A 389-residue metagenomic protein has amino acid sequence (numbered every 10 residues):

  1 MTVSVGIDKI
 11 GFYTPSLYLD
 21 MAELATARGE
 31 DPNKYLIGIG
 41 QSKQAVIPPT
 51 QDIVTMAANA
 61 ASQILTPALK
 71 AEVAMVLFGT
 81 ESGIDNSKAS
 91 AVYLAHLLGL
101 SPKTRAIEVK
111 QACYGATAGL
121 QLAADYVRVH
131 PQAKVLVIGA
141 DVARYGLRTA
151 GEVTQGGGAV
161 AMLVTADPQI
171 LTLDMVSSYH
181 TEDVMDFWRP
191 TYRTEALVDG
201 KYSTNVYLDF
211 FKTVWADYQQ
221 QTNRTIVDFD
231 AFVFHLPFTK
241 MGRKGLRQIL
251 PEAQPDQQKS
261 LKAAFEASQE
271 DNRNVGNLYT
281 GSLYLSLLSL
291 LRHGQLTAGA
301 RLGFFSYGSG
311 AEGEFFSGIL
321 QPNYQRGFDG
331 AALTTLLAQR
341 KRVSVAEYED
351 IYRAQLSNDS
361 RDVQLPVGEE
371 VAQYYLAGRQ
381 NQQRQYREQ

Functional and structural regions predicted by a protein language model:
M1-T50, T149-N205, D209, F316-Q389: Condensing-enzyme catalytic core mediating Claisen C-C bond formation in acyl metabolism
I7, I53-C113, N223-I249: Conserved beta-ketoacyl condensing-enzyme motif
G11-Y13, G79-I84, Q111-A116, G139-R144 (+2 more regions): Acidic, glycine-rich active-site loops and adjacent beta-strand->loop/helix elements that engage anionic groups
D31, I53-A68, S90, V206-T222 (+1 more regions): Short, well-ordered amphipathic alpha-helical segments that serve as non-catalytic structural scaffolds within diverse
K34-G38, S42-V54, S82-K134, P251-S282: Conserved catalytic cysteine-centered active-site region of acyl-thioester-dependent Claisen-condensing enzymes
R128-A161: Flexible, glycine-rich active-site loops centered on histidine and acidic residues that chelate a metal or position
K201-T222, V227-L246, L250, D271-G276: A conserved active-site cap/scaffold subdomain adjacent to cofactor or substrate pockets
L288-L337: Catalytic phosphate/nucleotide-handling subdomain of diverse soluble enzymes
